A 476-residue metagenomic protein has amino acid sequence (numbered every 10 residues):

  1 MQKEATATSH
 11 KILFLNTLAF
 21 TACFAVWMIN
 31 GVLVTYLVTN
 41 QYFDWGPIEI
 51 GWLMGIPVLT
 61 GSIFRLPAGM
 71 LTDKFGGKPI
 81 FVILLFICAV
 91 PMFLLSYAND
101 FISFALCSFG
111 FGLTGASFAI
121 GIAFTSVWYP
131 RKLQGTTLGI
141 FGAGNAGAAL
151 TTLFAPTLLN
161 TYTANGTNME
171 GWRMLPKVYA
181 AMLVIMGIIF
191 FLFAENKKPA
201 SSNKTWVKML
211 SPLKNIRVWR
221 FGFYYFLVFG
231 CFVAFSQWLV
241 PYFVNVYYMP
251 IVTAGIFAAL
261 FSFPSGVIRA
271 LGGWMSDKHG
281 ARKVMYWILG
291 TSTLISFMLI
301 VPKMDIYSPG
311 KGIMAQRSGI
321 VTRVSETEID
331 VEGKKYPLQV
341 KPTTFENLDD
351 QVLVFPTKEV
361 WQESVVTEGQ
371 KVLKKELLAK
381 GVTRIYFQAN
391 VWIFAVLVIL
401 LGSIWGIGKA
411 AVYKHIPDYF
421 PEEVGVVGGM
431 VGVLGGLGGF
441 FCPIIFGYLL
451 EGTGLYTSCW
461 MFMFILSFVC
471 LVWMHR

Functional and structural regions predicted by a protein language model:
K11-T39, F43, T152, F235-V240 (+1 more regions): Extracytoplasmic
N30-V34, I216-V267, I300-M304, K409 (+1 more regions): Extracytoplasmic gate region of multi-pass secondary transporters
I63-F101: Conserved MFS/SLC helix-loop-helix module at the cytosolic interface between two early adjacent transmembrane helices
F86-N99, T291-Y307, R384-F387: C-terminal ends and interior cores of transmembrane alpha-helices in multi-pass membrane transporters/permeases
C107-G144: Cytoplasmic helix-loop-helix junction between adjacent transmembrane helices in 12-TM secondary transporters
G135-N160, G432-C442: Glycine-rich segments within core transmembrane alpha-helices of 12-TM secondary carriers
A180-A200, C470-R476: C-terminal membrane-cytosol helix-exit motif in multi-pass small-molecule transporters
